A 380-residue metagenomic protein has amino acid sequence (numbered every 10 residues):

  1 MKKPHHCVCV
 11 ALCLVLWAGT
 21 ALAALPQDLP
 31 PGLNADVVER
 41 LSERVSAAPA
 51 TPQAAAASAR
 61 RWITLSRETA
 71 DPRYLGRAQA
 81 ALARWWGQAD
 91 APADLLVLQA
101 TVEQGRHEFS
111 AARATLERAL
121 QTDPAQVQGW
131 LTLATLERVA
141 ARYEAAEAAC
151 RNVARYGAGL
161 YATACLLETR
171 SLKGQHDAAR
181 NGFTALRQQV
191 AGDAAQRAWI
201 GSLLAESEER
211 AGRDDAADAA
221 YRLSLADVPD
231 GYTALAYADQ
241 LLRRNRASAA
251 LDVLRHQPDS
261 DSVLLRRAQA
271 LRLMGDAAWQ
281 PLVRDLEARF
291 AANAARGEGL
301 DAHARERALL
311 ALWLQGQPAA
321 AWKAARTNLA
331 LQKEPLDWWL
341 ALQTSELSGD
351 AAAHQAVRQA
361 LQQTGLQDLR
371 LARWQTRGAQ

Functional and structural regions predicted by a protein language model:
A21-D94, L366, Q380: N-terminal leader/linker segments that initiate helical-solenoid repeat arrays
P49, D90, P124, G157-A158 (+7 more regions): Short coil turns that delineate tetratricopeptide repeat
Q53, R60, D94, Q128 (+8 more regions): Start-of-helix register in tetratricopeptide repeats
A57, L98, T132, C165-L166 (+6 more regions): Canonical tetratricopeptide repeat
R60, T64-R67, T101, T135 (+7 more regions): Residue-level recognition of tetratricopeptide repeat
L65, T69-P72, R106, A140 (+6 more regions): Structural motif corresponding to the intra-repeat A-B loop/turn of tetratricopeptide repeats
A78, A112, A146, A179 (+5 more regions): Single-residue signature of alpha-solenoid repeat helices
R84-W85, R118-A119, N152-V153, A185-V190 (+5 more regions): Canonical positions in the second alpha-helix
